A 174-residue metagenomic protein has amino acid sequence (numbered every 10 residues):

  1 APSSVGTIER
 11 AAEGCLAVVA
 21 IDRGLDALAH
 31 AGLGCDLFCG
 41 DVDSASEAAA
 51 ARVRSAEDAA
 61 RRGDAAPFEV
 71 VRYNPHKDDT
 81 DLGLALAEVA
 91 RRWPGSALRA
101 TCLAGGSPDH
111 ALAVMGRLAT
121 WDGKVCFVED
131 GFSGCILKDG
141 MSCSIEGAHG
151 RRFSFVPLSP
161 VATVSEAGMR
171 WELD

Functional and structural regions predicted by a protein language model:
A1-S55: N-terminal beta-strand-loop-alpha-helix module at the start of alpha/beta ligand-binding or catalytic domains
S4-G6, D79-A85, S107-L112: Short glycine/serine/threonine-rich phosphate/pyrophosphate-binding segments that cradle anionic phosphate groups
V19-D22, G40, R72, R99-T101 (+1 more regions): General beta-strand structural signal in soluble alpha/beta enzymes
L25-A27, S44-E47, D79, S107-P108 (+1 more regions): Short gly/pro/ser/thr-enriched loop/turn and capping motifs at secondary-structure boundaries
D58-W93: Short phosphate-binding loop-to-helix
V89-S144: Anionic-ligand-binding alpha/beta catalytic cores of soluble enzymes and soluble regulatory domains that recognize
D130, L137-D174: Long, charged alpha-helical interface segments
